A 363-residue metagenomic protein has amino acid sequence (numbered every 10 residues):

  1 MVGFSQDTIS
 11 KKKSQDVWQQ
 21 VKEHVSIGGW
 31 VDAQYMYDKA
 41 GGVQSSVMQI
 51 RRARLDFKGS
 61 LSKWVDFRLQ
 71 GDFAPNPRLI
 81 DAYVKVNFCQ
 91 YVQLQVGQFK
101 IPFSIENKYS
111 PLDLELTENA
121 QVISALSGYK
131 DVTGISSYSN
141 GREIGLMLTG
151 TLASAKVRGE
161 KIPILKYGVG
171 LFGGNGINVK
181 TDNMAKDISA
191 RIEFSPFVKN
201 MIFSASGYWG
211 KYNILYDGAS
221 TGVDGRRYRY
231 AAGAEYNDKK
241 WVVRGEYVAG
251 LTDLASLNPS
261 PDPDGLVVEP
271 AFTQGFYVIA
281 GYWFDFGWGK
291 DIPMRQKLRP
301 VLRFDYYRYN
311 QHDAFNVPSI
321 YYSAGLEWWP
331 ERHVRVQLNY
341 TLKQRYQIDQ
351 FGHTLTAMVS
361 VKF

Functional and structural regions predicted by a protein language model:
M1-K11: Cleavable N-terminal export/targeting peptides
G3, G150, G168-G170, G325 (+1 more regions): Small side chains
D7, A120-Q121, E246: Residue-level marker of intrinsically disordered, low-complexity segments enriched for small/polar residues
V17-I177, M184-S189, E193-I202, Y277-W283 (+3 more regions): Outer membrane beta-barrel
G41-G42, R68, Q98, N200-F363: Outer-membrane beta-barrel pore domains
K161, T181-M184, N316, D349-F351: Short glycine/proline-enriched turns and hinge-like loops at secondary-structure junctions
